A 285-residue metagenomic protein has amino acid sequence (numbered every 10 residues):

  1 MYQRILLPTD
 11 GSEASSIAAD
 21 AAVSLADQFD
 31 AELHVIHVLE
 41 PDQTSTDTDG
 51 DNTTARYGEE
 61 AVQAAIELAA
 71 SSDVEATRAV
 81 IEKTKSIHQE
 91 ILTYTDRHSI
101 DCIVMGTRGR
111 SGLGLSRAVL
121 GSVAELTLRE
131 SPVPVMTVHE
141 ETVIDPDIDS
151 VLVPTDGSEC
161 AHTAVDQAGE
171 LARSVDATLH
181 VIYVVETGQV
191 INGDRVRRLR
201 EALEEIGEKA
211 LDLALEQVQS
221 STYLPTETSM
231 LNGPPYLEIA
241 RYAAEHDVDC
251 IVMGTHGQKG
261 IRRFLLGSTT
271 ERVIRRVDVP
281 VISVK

Functional and structural regions predicted by a protein language model:
M1-E13, T107, L126-T163, I191 (+1 more regions): Intrinsically disordered or low-complexity boundary/linker segments at protein termini and domain junctions
M1-T9, A14-F29, H34-Q43, T48-E59 (+9 more regions): Terminal disorder- and signal-encoded targeting elements
Y2-D47, S150-D194, Q219-S221, E227: Small/aliphatic-rich secondary-structure junction motif
A18, T46, Q89, L115-S116 (+4 more regions): Short, well-ordered secondary-structure micro-motifs
A21, T54-L68, E90, Q167 (+2 more regions): Short, solvent-exposed amphipathic alpha-helices that sit in or adjacent to ligand/effector-binding or catalytic
H37, T107-R108, Y183, G254-H256 (+1 more regions): Short secondary-structure boundary segments
E67-I103, Q219-I251, K259-I261, V279: Structural beta-alpha unit
M105-L126, M253-R272: Glycine-rich, Arg-bearing micro-motifs that act as flexible, cationic patches
